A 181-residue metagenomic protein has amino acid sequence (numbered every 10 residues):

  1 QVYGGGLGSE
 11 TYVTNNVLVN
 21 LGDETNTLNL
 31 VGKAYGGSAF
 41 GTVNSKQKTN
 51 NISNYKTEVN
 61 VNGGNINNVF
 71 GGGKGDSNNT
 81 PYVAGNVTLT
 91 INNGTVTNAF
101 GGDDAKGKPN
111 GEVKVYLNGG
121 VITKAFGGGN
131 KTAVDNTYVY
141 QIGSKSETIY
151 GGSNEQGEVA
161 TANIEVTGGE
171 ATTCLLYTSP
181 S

Functional and structural regions predicted by a protein language model:
Y3, N20, Y35, N60 (+8 more regions): Extracellular beta-strand solenoid repeats
S9, T14, G41, D76 (+2 more regions): Conserved, function-critical positions that sit in or immediately flank catalytic and ligand-binding motifs
N15-V17, N26, G32, Y55-T57 (+9 more regions): The right-handed parallel beta-helix/beta-solenoid scaffold, focusing on the short coil/turn and N-cap positions
D23: Conserved "HGTGT" condensation-loop signature of ketosynthase/thiolase-family condensing enzymes that catalyze
T42-T49: Surface-exposed intrinsically disordered loops and tails
Y177-S181: Conserved small/polar residues in nucleotide/adenosyl-binding loops
